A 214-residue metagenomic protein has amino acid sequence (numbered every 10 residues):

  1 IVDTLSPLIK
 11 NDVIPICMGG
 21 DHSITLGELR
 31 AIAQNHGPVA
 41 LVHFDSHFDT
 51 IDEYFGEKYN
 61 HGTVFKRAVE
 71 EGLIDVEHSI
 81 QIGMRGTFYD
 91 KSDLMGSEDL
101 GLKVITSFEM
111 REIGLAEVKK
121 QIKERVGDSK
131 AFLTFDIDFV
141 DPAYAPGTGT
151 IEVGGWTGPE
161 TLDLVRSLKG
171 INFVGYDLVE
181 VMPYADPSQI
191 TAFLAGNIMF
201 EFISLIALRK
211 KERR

Functional and structural regions predicted by a protein language model:
I1-R214: Conserved alpha-helical scaffold segments that buttress catalytic/binding sites
